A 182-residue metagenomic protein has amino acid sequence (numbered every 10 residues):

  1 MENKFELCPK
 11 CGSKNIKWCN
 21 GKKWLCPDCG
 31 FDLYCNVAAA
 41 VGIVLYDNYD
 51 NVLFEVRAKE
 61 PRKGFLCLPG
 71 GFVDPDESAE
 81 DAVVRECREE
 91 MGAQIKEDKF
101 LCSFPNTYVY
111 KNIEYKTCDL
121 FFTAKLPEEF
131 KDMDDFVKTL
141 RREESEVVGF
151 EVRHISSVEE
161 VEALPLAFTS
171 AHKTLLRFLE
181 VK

Functional and structural regions predicted by a protein language model:
M1-I43, N48: Acidic, metal-coordinating catalytic segment for phosphate/diphosphate chemistry, firing primarily on the Nudix
D28, R57, G70, V152-S157: Active-site donor-binding loop signature of nucleotide-sugar glycosyltransferases
V37, G64, E114-C118: Residue-level preference for beta-strand/loop junctions
G42, L53-V56, K138-T139: Beta-strand scaffold of nucleotide-dependent catalytic cores
L45-Y46, F54, A124, V152: Conserved hydrophobic "DFG−1" position in protein kinase catalytic cores
D47-E89: Conserved Nudix-box catalytic region and its N-terminal flanking loop in Nudix hydrolases and closely related
V73-K99, F104-A167: Unchanged
A167-K182: Charged phosphate-binding loop/patch that engages nucleotide di/tri-phosphates or the phosphate backbone of nucleic
